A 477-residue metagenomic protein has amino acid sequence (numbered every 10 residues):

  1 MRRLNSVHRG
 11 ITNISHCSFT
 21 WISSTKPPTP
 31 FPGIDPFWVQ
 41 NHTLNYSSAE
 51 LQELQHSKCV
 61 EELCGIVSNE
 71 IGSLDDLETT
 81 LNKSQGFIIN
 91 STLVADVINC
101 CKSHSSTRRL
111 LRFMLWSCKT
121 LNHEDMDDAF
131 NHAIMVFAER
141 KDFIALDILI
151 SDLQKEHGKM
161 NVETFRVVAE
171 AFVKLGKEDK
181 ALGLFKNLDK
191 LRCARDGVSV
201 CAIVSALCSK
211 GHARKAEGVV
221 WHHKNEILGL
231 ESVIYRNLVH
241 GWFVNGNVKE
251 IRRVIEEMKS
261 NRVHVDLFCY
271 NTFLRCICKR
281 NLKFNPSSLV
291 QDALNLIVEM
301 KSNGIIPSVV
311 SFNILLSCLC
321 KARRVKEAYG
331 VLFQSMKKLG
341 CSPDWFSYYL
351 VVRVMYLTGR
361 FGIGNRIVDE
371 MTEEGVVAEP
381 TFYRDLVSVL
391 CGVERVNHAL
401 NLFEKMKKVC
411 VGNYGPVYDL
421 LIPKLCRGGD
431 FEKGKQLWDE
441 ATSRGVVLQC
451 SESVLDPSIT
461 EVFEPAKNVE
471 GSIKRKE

Functional and structural regions predicted by a protein language model:
M1-V167, L175-G183, N187, L191-A194 (+5 more regions): N-terminal targeting peptides
C59, N90-A95, L110, M126-N131 (+25 more regions): Pentatricopeptide repeat
L121-N122, H157, R192, G211 (+9 more regions): Inter-helix linker motif
G183, N247-K249, K283-F284, F361-G362 (+3 more regions): Alpha-helical linker/edge segments of TPR/alpha-solenoid repeat scaffolds and analogous pre-/post-domain helices
F333, K337, Y348-L455: Structured C-terminal portions of repeat-based eukaryotic scaffold domains
